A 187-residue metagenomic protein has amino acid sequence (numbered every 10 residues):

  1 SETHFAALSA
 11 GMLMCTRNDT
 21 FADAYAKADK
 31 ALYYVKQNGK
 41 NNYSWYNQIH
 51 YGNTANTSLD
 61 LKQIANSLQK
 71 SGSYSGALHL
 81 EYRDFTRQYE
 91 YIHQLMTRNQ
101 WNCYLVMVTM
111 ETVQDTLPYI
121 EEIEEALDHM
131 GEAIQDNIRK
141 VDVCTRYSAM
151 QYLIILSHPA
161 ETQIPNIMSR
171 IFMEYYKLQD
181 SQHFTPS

Functional and structural regions predicted by a protein language model:
E2-A31, N42-Y46, D142-S157, L178-S187: A short glycine-enriched loop-to-beta-strand structural element that forms part of the catalytic core of nucleotide
F5, Q37, R98-Q100: Alpha-helix termination/capping residues and helix-transition junctions
A26-Q69, Y176-F184: Catalytic/regulatory signature loops of cyclic-dinucleotide turnover enzymes and related class III nucleotidyl cyclases
D29, Y33, G72-H93, T97-M107 (+4 more regions): Conserved long alpha-helical elements within nucleotide-processing catalytic cores of c-di-GMP signaling and class III
M173: C-terminal interaction modules of eukaryotic adaptor/scaffold proteins
